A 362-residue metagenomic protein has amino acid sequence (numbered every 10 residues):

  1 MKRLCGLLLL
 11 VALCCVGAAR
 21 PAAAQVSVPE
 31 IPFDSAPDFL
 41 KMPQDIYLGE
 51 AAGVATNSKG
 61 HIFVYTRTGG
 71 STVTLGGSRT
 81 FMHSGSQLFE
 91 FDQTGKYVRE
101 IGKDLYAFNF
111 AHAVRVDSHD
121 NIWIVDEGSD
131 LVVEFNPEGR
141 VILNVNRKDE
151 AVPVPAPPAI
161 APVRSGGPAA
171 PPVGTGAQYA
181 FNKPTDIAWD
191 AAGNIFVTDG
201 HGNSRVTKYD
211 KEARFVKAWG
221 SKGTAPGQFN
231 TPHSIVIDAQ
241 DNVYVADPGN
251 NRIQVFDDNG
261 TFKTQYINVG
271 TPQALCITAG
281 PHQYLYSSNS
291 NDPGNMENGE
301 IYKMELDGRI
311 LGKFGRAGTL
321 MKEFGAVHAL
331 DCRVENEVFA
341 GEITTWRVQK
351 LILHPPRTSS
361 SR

Functional and structural regions predicted by a protein language model:
M1-L4: Positively charged n-region of N-terminal signal peptides that target proteins for export
G6-V16: Bacterial N-terminal signal peptides
V11, P21-A22: Cleavable N-terminal signal peptides
A23-R362: Eukaryotic scaffold repeat domains enriched in small/polar residues
